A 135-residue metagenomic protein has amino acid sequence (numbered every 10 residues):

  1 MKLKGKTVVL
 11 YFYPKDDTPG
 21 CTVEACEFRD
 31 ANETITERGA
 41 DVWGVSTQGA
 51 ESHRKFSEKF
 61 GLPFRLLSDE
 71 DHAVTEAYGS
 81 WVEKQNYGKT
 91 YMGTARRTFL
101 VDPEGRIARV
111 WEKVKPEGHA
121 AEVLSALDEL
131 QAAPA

Functional and structural regions predicted by a protein language model:
M1-A135: Chalcogenol-based redox active-site neighborhoods
